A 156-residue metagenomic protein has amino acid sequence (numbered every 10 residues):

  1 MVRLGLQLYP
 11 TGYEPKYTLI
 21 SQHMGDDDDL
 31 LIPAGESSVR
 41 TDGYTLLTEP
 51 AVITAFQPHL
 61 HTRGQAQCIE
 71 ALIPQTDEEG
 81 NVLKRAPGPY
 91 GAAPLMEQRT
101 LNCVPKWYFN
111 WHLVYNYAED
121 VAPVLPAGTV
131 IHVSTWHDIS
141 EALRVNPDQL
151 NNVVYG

Functional and structural regions predicted by a protein language model:
M1-G156: Beta-strand-centric surfaces of beta-sandwich/beta-rich domains
